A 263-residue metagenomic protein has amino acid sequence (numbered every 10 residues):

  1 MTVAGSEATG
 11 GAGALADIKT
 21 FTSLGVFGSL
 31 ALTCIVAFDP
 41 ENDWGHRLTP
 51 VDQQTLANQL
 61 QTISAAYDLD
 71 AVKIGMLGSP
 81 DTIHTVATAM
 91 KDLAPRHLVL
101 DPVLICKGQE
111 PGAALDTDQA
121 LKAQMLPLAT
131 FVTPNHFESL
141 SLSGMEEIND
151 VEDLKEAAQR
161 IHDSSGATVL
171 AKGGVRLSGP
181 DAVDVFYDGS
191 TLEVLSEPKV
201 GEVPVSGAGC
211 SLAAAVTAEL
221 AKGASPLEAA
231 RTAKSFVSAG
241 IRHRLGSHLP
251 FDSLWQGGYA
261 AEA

Functional and structural regions predicted by a protein language model:
M1, I18-Q109, Y259: Conserved N-terminal subdomain of the carbohydrate kinase-like
V3-T9, E193-S206: Short pre-catalytic strand/loop immediately N-terminal to key active-site residues, enriched for Gly-Thr
L24-S29, L192-E193, E219-A233: Phosphate-handling active-site elements
P50, L227-A263: Charged C-terminal helix
H84, T88-D92, A167, T191 (+1 more regions): Nucleotide and nucleotide-moiety/phosphate-recognizing core
L115-L192: Conserved phosphate/ATP/ADP-binding segment of small-molecule kinases
L140-S141, E202-P226: Short, small-residue alpha-helix embedded
